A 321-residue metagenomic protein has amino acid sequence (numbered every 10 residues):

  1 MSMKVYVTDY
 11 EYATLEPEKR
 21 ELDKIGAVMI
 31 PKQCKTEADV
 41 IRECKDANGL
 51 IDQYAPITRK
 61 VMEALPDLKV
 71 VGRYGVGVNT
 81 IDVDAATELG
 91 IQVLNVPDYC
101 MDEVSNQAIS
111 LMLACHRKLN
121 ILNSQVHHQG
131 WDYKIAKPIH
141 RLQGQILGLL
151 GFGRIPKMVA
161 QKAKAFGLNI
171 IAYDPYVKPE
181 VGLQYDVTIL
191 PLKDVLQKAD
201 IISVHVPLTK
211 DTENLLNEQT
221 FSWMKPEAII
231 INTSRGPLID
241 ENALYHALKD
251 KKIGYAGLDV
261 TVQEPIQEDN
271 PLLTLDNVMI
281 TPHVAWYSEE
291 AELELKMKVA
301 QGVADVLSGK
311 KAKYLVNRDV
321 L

Functional and structural regions predicted by a protein language model:
M1-A47, L307: N-terminal glycine-/charge-rich "phosphate-binding" loop or analogous flexible N-terminal tail
V7, L147-L149: Hydrophobic Val/Ile/Leu positions in short beta-strands of Rossmann-like dinucleotide-binding domains
K32-Q33, Y74-G75, I91-D102, D174 (+3 more regions): Short beta->alpha connector loops at strand-helix junctions that form conserved, small/polar/Pro-enriched
P56-M62, P175-P271: Rossmann-like adenosine-cofactor binding region
L89, L94, E218, E227-L321: Rossmann-like dinucleotide-binding domain for NAD(H)/NADP(H)
L89, P97-I146, M158-Q161: Phosphate-binding beta-alpha-beta segment of Rossmann-like dinucleotide-binding domains, i.e., the NAD(P)
F152-G153: Glycine-rich Rossmann-fold phosphate-binding loop(s) that bind the pyrophosphate of adenine dinucleotide cofactors
